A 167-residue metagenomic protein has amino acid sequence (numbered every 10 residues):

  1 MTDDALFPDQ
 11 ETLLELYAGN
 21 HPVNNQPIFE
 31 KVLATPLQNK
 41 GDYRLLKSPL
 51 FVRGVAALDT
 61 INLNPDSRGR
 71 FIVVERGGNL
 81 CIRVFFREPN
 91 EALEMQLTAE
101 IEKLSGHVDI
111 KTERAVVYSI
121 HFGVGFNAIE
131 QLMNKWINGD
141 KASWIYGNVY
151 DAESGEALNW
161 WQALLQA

Functional and structural regions predicted by a protein language model:
M1-Q26: Extended boundary segments
L13-A18, F29-A34, L45, S67 (+2 more regions): Beta-strand/loop-dominated core regions that host nucleotide or nucleotide-derived cofactor-binding catalytic loops
L37-K47: Short, structured beta-strand/loop micro-motifs enriched in basic residues and often containing a Trp
P49-F51, N64-F71: Short, charged beta-turn/beta-strand-edge "cap" motif at the junction between a beta-strand and an adjacent loop
L58-N62: Generic structural signal for buried aliphatic residues
E75-P89, V116-Y118: Short glycine-/aliphatic-rich beta-strand segments at the starts of folded cytosolic domains
N90-A167: Helix-rich terminal scaffold detector
